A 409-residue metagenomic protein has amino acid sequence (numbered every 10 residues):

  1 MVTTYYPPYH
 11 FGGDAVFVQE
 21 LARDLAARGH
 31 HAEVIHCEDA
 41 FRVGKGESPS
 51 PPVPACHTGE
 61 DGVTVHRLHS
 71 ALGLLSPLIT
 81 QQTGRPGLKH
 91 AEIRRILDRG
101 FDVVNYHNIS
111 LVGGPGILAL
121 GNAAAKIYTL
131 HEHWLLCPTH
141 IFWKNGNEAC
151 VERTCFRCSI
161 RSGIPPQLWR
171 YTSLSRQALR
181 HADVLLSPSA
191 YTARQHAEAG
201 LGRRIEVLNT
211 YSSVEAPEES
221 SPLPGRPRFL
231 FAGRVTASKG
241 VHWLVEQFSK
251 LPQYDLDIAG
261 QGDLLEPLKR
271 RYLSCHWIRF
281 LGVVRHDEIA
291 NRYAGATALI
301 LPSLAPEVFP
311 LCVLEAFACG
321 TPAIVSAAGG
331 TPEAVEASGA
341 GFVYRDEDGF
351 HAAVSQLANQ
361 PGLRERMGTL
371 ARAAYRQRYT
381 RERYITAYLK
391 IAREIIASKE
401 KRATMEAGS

Functional and structural regions predicted by a protein language model:
V16, P227, F231-K250, D263-P267: A conserved mid-protein helix/loop that constitutes part of the nucleotide-sugar donor-binding site
W134, E148-L185: Membrane-proximal helix-turn-helix segments that form the acceptor-binding/catalytic region of lipid-linked
P267-D287: Nucleotide-activated donor-binding/catalytic signature segment of Leloir-type glycosyltransferases, i.e., the conserved
V283-V284, N291-A296: Short alpha-helical donor nucleotide-sugar binding micro-motif in glycosyltransferases
A294-V308, T321: Acidic donor-binding loop of glycosyltransferase active sites
V313, P322-V325: Short hydrophobic beta-strand element within catalytic cores of glycosyltransferases and related nucleotide-activated
A337-D348, Q356-G362: Conserved acidic donor-binding segment of nucleotide-sugar-dependent glycosyltransferases
Q356, L363-R378, Y384-K390: A short, well-ordered alpha-helix in the C-terminal region of glycosyltransferases
